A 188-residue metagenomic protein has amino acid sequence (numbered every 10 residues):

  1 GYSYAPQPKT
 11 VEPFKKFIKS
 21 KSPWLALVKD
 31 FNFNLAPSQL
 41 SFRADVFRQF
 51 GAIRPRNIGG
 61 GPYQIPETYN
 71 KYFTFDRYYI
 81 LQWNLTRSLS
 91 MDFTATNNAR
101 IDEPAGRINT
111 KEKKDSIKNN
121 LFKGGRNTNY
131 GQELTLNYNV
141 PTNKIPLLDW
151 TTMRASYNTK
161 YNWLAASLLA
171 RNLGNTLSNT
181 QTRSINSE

Functional and structural regions predicted by a protein language model:
G1-E188: Exposed, low-structure sequence patches enriched in small/polar residues
